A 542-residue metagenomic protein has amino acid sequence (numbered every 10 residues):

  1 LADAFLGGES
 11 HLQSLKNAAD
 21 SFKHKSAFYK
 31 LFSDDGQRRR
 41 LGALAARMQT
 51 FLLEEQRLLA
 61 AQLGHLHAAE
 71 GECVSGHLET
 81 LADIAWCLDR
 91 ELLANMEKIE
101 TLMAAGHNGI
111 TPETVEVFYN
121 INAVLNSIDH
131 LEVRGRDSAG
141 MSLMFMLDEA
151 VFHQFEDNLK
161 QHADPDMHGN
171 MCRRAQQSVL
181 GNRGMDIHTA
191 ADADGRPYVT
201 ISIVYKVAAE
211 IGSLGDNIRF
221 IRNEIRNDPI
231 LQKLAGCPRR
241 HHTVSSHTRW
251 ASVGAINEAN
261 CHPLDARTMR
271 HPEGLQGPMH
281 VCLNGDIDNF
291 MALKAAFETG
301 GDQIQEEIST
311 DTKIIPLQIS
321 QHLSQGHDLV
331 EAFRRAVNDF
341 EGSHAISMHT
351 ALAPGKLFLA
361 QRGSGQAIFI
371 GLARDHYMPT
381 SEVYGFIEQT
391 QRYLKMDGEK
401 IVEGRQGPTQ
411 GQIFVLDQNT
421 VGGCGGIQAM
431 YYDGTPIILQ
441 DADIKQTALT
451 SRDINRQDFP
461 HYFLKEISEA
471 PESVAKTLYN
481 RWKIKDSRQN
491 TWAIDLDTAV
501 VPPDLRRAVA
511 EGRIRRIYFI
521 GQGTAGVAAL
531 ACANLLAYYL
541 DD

Functional and structural regions predicted by a protein language model:
L1-G521, V527: Conserved short alpha-helical segments that host acidic/polar catalytic motifs at enzyme active sites
A531: Conserved adenosyl
N534-D542: Short helix-loop-beta junction
